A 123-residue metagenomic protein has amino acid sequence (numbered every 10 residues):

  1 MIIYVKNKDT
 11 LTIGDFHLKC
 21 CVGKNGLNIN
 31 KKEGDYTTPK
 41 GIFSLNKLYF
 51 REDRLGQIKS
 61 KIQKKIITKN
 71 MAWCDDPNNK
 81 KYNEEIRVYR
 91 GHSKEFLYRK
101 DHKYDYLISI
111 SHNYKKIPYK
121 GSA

Functional and structural regions predicted by a protein language model:
M1-S122: Cell wall/extracellular polymer interaction/catalysis modules
